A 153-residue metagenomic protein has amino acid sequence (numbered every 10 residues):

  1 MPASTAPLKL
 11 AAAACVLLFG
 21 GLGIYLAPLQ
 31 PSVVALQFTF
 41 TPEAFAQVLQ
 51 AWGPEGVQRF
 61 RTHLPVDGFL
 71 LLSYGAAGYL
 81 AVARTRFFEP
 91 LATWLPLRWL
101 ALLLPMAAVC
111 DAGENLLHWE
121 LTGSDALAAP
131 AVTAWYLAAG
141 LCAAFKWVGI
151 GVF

Functional and structural regions predicted by a protein language model:
P2-H63, A126-P130: Interfacial loop at the N-terminal end of multi-pass membrane proteins
T5-V16, E89-A108: Interfacial segments of alpha-helical transmembrane regions
G23-A35, G68-L71, G75-L80, A108-E120: Transmembrane alpha-helix/helix-exit interface in multi-pass inner-membrane proteins
G53-P54, L95-A101, V132-T133: Short hydrophobic/aromatic segments of transmembrane alpha-helices and their interfaces
Q58, L102-P105, L137: Residue-level detector of alpha-helix boundary/anchor positions
R61-A76, A138-V152: Membrane-interface loop-to-helix entry segments
A81-E89: Structural signal for the C-terminal ends of transmembrane alpha-helices and the immediately following loop
A107-F153: Alpha-helical transmembrane segments of multi-pass integral membrane proteins, characterized by long hydrophobic
